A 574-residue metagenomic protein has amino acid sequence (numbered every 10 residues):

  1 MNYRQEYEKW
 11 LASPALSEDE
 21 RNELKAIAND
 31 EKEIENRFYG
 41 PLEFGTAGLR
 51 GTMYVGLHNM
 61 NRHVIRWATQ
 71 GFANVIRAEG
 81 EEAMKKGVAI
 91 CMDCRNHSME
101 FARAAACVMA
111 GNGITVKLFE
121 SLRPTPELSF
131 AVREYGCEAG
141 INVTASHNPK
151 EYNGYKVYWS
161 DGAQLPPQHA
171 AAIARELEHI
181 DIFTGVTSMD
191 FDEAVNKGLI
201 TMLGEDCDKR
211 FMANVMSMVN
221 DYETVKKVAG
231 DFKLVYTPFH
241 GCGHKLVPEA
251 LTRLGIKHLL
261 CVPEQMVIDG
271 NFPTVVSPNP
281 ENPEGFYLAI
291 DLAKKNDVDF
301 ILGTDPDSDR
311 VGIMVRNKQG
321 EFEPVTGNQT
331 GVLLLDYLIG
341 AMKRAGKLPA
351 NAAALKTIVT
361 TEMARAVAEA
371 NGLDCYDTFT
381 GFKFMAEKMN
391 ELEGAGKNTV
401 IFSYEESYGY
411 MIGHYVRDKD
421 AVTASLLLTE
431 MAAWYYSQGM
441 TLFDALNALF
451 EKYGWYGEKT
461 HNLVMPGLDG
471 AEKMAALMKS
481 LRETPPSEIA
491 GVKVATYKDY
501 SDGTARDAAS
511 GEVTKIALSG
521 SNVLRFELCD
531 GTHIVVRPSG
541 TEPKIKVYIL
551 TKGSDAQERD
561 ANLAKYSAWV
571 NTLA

Functional and structural regions predicted by a protein language model:
N2, Y7-A105, A194-A229, C242: An N-terminal, well-structured beta->alpha segment
E33-L42, N153-G285, D291-A293: Gly/Ser/Thr-enriched, mixed-charge loops and adjacent short helices that form phosphate/oxyanion-binding elements
F38-H58, A145-N148, P238-A250, P306 (+3 more regions): Conserved phosphate/anionic-ligand binding catalytic regions in large, soluble enzymes, centered on
G87-D93, K233-Y236, K245, M411 (+1 more regions): Short glycine-rich or small-residue beta-strand-to-loop segments that form or flank ligand, phosphate, metal/Fe-S
A89-Y152, G255-G312: N-terminal small/polar loop signature for handling phosphorylated ligands or for N-terminal nucleophile
F101-M109, Y152-W159, D309-Q329, A364-V367: Short Gly/Thr/Asp-enriched flexible loops that form oxyanion-binding sites at enzyme active sites
Y158-S188, N328-N351, K356-R365, A421 (+1 more regions): Glycine-rich phosphate-binding loop plus the immediately following alpha-helix
K294, V298-F300, E321-E323, A341-R537 (+3 more regions): Phosphate-binding and adjacent anionic-ligand microenvironments
